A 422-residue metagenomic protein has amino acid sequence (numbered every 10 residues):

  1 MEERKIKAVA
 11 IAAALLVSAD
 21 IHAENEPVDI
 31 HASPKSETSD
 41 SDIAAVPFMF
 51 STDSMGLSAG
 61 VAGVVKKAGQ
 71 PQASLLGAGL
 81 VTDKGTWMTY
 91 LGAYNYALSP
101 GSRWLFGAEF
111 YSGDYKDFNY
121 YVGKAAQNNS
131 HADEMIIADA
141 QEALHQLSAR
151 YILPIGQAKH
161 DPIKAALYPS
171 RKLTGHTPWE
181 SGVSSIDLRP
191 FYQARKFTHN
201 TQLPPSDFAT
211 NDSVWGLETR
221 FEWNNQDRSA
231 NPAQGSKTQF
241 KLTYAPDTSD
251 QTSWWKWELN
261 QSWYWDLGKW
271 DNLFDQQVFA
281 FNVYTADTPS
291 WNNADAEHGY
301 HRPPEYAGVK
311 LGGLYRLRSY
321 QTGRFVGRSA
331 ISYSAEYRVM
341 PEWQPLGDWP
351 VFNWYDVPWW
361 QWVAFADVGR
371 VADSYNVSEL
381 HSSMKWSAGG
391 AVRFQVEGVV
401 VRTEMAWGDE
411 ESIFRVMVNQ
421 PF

Functional and structural regions predicted by a protein language model:
S18-D20: N-terminal signal peptide c-region/cleavage motif recognized by signal peptidases
E24-G107, K116-F118, V183-T201, S206-A233 (+5 more regions): Outer-membrane beta-barrel initiation region
E26, H31, F50, Y111 (+2 more regions): Transmembrane beta-strand segments of outer-membrane beta-barrel domains in Gram-negative and organellar OMPs
D42-S51, V61-G63, Q72-V81, S236-P246 (+3 more regions): Transmembrane beta-strand segments that form the barrel wall of outer-membrane beta-barrel proteins
I43-A45, A73-G77, R103-A108, S184-L188 (+10 more regions): Transmembrane beta-strands of outer-membrane beta-barrel proteins
P47, V61-V65, L91-N95, L147-L153 (+8 more regions): Residues on the lipid-exposed face of transmembrane beta-strands in outer-membrane beta-barrel proteins
G79-P154, N272-L314, R324, E379 (+1 more regions): Outer-membrane beta-barrel translocator/channel fold
L217-F352: C-terminal outer-membrane beta-barrel translocator/porin domains of Gram-negative envelope proteins and their
